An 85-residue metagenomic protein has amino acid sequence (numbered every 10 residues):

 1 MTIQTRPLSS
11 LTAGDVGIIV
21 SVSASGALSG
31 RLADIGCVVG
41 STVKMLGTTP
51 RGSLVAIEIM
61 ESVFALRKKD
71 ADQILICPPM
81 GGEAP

Functional and structural regions predicted by a protein language model:
T2-V20, G82-P85: SH3-family beta-barrel domains
R6, V55, D72: Change "...and in nucleic-acid phosphodiester-cleaving endonucleases..." to "...and in nucleic-acid processing enzymes
A13-L66: Amphipathic, hydrophobic secondary-structure cores in small proteins
D72-P85: Glycine- and charge-enriched low-complexity intrinsically disordered segments
